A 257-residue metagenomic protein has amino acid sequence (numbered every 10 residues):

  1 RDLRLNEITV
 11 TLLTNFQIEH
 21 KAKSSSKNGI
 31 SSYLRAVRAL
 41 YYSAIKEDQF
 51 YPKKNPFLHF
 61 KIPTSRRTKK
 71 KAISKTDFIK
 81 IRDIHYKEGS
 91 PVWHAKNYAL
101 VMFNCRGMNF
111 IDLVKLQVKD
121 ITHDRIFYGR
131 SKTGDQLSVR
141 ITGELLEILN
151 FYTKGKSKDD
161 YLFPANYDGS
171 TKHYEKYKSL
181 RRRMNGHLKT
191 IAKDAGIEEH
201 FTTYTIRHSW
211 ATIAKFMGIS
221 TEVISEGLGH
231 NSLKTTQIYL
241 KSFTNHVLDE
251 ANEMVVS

Functional and structural regions predicted by a protein language model:
R1-K69, I84-K87: N-terminal core-binding DNA-recognition domain of tyrosine recombinases/integrases
F50, K119-R125, I197-E199, I219-I238: Short, polar N-cap/turn motifs at the start of nucleic acid-interacting alpha helices
H59, C105, K115-F151: Conserved tyrosine-mediated DNA breakage-rejoining catalytic core shared by Y-recombinases
H59-F110: Basic, Lys/Arg- and aromatic-enriched nucleic-acid-binding interface segment
A72, R130-G134, L228-E253: Catalytic-site neighborhood detector that most strongly recognizes the C-terminal catalytic loop/helix of tyrosine
F78, T142-E198: Active-site/catalytic core of tyrosine-dependent DNA strand-transfer enzymes
K87-S90, K158, N185-E226: Short, basic (Lys/Arg/His-rich) helix/loop patches that form interaction surfaces in the mid-to-C-terminal regions
S138-G143, E147, F151-Y152, K241-S257: DNA/chromatin major-groove-contacting recognition/catalytic segments
